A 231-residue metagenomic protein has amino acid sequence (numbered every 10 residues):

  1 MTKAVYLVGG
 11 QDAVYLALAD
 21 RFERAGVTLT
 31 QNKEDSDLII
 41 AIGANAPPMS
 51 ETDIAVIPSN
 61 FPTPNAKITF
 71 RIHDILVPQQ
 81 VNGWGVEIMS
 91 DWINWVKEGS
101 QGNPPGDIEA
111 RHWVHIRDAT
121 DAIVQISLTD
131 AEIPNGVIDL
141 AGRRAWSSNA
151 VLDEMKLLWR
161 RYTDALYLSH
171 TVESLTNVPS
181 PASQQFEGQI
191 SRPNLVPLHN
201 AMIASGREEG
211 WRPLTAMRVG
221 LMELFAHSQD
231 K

Functional and structural regions predicted by a protein language model:
T2-D35, I39-A41: Short, charged N-terminal beta->alpha structural module
T2-Y6, F22, V196-K231: Amphipathic terminal alpha-helices
A4, L38, Q101, P134-V137: Residue-level preference for the first positions of well-ordered beta-strands
A13-A17, N82-V86, I108-D121, G136-R161 (+2 more regions): Substrate-binding strand-loop-helix patch in Rossmann-like NAD(P)-dependent oxidoreductase/epimerase domains
Q31-Q79: Short, well-ordered secondary-structure micro-motifs within conserved domains or adaptor modules
A41-I42, R111, E209-R212: Pocket-edge positions in alpha/beta enzyme catalytic cores
P62-S127, M155: NAD(P)-dependent short-chain dehydrogenase/reductase
T129-S191, M217-S228: Mid/C-terminal beta-alpha module of Rossmann-like enzyme folds, strongest in SDR-family dehydrogenases/epimerases
